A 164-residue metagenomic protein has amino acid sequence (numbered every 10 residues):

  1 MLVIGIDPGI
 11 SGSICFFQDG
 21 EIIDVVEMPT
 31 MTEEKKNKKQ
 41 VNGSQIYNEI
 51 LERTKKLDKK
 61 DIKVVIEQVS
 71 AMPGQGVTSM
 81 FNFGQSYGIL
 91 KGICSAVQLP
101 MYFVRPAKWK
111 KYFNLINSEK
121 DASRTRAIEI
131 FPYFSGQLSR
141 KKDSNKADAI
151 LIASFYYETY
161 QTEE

Functional and structural regions predicted by a protein language model:
M1-E164: Phosphate- and other anionic-substrate recognition elements at nucleic-acid/protein interfaces
